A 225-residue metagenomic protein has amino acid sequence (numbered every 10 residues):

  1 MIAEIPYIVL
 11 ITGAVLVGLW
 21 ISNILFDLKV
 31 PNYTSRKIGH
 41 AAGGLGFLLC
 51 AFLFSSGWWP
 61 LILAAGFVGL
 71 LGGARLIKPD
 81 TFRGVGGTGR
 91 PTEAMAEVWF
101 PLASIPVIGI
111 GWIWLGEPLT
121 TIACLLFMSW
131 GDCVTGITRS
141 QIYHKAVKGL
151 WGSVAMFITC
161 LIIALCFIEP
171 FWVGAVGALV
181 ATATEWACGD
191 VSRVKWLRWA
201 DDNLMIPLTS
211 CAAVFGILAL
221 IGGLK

Functional and structural regions predicted by a protein language model:
I2-L10, L19-I62, G72-K225: Interhelical loop and helix-boundary elements at the membrane-water interface of polytopic inner-membrane proteins
